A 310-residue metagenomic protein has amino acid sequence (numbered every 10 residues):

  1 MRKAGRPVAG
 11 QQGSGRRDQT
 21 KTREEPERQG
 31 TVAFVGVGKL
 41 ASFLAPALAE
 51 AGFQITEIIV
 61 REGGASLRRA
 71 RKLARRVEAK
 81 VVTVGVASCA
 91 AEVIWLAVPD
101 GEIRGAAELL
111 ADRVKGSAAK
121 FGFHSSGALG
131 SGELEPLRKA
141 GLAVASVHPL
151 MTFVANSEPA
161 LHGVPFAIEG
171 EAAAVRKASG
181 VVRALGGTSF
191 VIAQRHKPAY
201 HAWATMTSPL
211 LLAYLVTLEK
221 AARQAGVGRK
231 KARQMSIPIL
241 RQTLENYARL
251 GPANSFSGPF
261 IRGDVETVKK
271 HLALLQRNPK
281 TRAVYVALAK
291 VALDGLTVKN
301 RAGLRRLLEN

Functional and structural regions predicted by a protein language model:
R2-R6, G10-Q11, R16-G85: NAD(P)+-binding Rossmann beta1-loop-alpha1 motif at the extreme N-terminus of oxidoreductases
R28-G30, K120, V164: Nucleotide donor/acceptor-binding cores
S42, P46, E50, R75 (+5 more regions): Short, well-ordered alpha-helices that flank and scaffold nucleotide-derived cofactor binding pockets
L44, R69-R76, L137, G141 (+1 more regions): Internal alpha-helical scaffold of NAD(P)-dependent oxidoreductase catalytic cores
V77-S157: Rossmann-like NAD(P)(H) cofactor-binding subdomain of soluble oxidoreductases
E245-G303: Interdomain hinge/lid region at the active-site interface of Rossmann-like NAD(P)-dependent oxidoreductases
